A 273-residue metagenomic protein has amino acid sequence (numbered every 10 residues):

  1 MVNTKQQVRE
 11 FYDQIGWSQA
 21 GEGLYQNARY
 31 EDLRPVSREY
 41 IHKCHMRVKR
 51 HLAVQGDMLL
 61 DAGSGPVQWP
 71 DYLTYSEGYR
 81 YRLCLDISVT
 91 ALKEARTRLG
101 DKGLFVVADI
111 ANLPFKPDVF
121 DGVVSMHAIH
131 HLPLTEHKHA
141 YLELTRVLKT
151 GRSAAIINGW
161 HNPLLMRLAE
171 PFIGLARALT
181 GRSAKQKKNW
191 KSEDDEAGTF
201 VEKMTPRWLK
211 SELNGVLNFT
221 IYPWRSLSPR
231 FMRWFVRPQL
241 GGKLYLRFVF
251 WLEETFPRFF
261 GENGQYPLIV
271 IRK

Functional and structural regions predicted by a protein language model:
M1-A53, Q68, Y72: Conserved class I S-adenosyl-L-methionine
L60, G65-N112: Class I SAM-dependent methyltransferase SAM/SAH-binding core
V124: A conserved beta-strand element that flanks and buttresses the S-adenosyl-L-methionine
H127-A128: Short catalytic micro-motifs in class I SAM-dependent methyltransferases
K138-T150: A short glycine-rich, Lys/Arg-flanked "PGG" loop and its adjoining helix->strand segment in the class I
S153-R182: Conserved class I S-adenosyl-L-methionine
A197-V216: Short alpha-helix
R207, I221-K273: A C-terminal cap/extension of S-adenosyl-L-methionine-dependent methyltransferases that defines the acceptor-substrate
